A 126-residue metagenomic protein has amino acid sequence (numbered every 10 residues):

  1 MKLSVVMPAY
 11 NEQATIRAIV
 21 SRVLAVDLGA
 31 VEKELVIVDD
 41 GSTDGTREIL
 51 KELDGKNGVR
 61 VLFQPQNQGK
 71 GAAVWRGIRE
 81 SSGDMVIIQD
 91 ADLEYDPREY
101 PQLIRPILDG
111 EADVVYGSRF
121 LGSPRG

Functional and structural regions predicted by a protein language model:
K2-S4, E34: Cell-envelope/extracellular polymer assembly enzymes that use nucleotide-activated donors
V5, V23, G77, D92 (+1 more regions): Residue-level signature of catalytic and energy-coupling elements of molecular machines, predominantly ATP/GTP-dependent
A9-S21, G41: Active-site beta-to-alpha loop of glycosyltransferases that engages the nucleotide-sugar donor
S21-E32: Short, acidic, metal-binding catalytic loop of nucleotide-sugar glycosyltransferases
E32-V36, R47-E80: Conserved donor nucleotide-binding strand/loop of the catalytic core
D39-E48, L93: A conserved acidic beta->alpha catalytic loop
Q64-E80, M85, P97-G126: Acceptor/aglycone-binding surface of glycosyltransferases and processive sugar-polymer synthases
